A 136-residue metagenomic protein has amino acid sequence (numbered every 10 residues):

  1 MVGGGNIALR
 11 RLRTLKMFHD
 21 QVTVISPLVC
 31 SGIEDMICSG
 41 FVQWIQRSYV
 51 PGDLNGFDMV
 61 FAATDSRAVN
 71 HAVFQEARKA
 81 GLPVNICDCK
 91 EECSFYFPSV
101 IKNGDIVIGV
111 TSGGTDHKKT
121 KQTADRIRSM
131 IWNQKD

Functional and structural regions predicted by a protein language model:
M1-R13, K119, D136: Glycine-rich adenosine-cofactor-binding loop
G5-I7, A68, G114: Residue-level detector of alpha-helix initiation sites
R10, K16-I37: NAD(P)-binding Rossmann-fold cofactor-contacting core
V22, W44, P83-V84: Hydrophobic beta-strand scaffold residues
S26, I45-S48, D88: Short loop/edge segments at beta-strand edges and connector loops that shape dinucleotide/nucleotide cofactor-binding
D35-L54: Glycine-rich, highly charged phosphate/nucleotide-binding loops
M59-T64, N70-F95: ADP-ribose/adenylate-binding Rossmann-like module
V100-D136: Adenosine-phosphate binding glycine-rich loop
